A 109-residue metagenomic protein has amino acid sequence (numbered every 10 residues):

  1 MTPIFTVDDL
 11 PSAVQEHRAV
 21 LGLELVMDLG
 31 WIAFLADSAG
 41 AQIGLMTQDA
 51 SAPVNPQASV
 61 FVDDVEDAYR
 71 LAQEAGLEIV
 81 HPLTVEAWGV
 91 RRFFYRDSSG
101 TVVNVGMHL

Functional and structural regions predicted by a protein language model:
M1-V14, A41, P56-V60, G106-L109: N-terminal beta-strand motif that seeds the catalytic metal site of vicinal oxygen chelate
D8-D9, S38-G40, D49, D63-V65 (+2 more regions): Short loop segments at secondary-structure junctions
L10, A58-V102: Vicinal oxygen chelate
H17: Terminal peptide-recognition signature
G22-D28, E78-P82: Short secondary-structure junctions
E24-P56, V102-M107: Conserved short beta-strand elements that form part of the metal-binding/catalytic scaffold of enzyme active sites
